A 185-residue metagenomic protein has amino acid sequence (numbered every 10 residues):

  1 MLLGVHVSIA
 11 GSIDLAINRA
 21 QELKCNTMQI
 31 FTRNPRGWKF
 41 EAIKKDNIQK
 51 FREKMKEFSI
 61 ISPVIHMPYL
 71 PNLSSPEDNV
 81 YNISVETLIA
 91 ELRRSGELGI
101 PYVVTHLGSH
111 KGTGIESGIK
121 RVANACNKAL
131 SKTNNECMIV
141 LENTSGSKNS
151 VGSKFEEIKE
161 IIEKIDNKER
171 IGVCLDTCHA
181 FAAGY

Functional and structural regions predicted by a protein language model:
M1-M67, P71, S75-A90: N-terminal pre-domain/capping segments
L2-H6, T27-Q29, I60-V64, P101-V104 (+3 more regions): Structural preference for beta-strand elements that scaffold enzyme active sites
H6-A10, R33-P35, M67-L70, G108-H110 (+2 more regions): Active-site beta-loop-alpha junctions enriched in small/polar residues
I17-N18, C126, K159, A183: Polytopic alpha-helical membrane-helix bundles and their juxtamembrane interface segments in multi-pass membrane
W38-F40, T113, K148-S150, A182-Y185: A generic structural signal for short coil/turn motifs at secondary-structure boundaries
L73-G172: Active-site acidic/histidine proton-transfer and metal-coordination neighborhood in alpha/beta enzyme cores
